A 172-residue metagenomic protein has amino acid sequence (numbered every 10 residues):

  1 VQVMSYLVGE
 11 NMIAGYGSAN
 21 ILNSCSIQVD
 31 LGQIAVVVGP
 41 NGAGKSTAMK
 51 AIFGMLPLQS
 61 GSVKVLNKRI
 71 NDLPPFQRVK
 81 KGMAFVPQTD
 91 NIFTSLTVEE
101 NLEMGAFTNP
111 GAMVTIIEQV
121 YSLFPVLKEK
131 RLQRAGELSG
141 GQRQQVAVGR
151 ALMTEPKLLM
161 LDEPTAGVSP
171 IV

Functional and structural regions predicted by a protein language model:
V1-V3: Short, Lys/Arg-enriched N-terminal segments with co-localized hydrophobic residues within the first ~10-30 amino acids
S5-V172: Glycine-rich phosphate-binding loops of nucleotide-dependent enzymes
